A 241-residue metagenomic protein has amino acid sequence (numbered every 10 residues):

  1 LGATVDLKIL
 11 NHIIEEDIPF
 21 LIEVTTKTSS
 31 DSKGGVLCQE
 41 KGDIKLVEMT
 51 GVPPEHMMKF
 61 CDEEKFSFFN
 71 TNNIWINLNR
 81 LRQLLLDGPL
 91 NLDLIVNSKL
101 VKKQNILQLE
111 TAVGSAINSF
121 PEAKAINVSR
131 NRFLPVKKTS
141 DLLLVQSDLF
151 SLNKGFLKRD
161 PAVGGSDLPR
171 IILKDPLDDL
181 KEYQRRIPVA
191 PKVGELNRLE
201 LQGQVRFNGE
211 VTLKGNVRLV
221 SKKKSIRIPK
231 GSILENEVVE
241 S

Functional and structural regions predicted by a protein language model:
L1: Conserved adenosine/adenylate-binding substructure
V5-S241: Left-handed beta-helix
